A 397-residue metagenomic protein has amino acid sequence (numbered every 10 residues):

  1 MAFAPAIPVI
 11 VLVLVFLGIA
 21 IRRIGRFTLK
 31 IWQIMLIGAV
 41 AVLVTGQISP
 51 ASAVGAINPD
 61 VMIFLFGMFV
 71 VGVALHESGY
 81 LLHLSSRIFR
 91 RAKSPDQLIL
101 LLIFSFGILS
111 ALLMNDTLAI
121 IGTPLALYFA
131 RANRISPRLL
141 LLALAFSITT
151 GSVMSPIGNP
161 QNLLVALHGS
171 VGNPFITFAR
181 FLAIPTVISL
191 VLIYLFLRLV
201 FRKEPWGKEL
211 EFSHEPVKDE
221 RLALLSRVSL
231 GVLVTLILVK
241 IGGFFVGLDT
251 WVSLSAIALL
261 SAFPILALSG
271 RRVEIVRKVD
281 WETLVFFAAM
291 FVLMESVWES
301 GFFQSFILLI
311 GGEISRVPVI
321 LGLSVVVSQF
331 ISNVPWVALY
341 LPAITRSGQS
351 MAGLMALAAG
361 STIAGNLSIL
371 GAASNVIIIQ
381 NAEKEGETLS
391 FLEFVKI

Functional and structural regions predicted by a protein language model:
P8, L190-G270: Long, contiguous bundles of hydrophobic transmembrane helices that form the permeation core of multi-pass
I19-T28, Q47-G55, G242-L248: Short, hydrophobic transmembrane alpha-helix segments
Q47-S49, P156, P160, T235-F244 (+1 more regions): Hydrophobic alpha-helical transmembrane segments in multi-pass integral membrane proteins
A51-R138, W281-Q349: Membrane-embedded alpha-helical segments and adjacent helix-loop junctions characteristic of multi-pass solute
D60-V70, F178-Y194, G353-S368: Alpha-helical transmembrane segments
D96-L102, R131-L144, G172-A183, G348-A359 (+1 more regions): Membrane-interface alpha-helices at helix entry/exit sites of multi-pass transporters
S110-I120, P137-V171, L190-R198, S328-L341 (+1 more regions): Alpha-helical transmembrane segments and, especially, the helix-loop junctions at the ends of these helices
F175-L224, V228, L367-L370, S374-I397: Juxtamembrane and boundary regions of transmembrane helices in multi-pass small-molecule transporters and channels
